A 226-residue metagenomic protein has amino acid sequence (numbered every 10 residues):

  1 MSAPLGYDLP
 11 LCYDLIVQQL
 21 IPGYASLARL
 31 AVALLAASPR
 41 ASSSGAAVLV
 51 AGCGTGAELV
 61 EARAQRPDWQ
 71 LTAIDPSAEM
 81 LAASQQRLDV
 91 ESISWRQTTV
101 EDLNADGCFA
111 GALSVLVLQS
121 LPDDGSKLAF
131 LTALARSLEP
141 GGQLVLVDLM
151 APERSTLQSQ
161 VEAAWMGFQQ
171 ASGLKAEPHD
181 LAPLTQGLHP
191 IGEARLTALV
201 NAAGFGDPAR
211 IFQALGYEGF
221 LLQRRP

Functional and structural regions predicted by a protein language model:
M1-S42: Conserved class I S-adenosyl-L-methionine
A47-A51, T55-D102: Class I SAM-dependent methyltransferase SAM/SAH-binding core
L113: A conserved beta-strand element that flanks and buttresses the S-adenosyl-L-methionine
L116-S120: Short catalytic micro-motifs in class I SAM-dependent methyltransferases
L128-P140: A short glycine-rich, Lys/Arg-flanked "PGG" loop and its adjoining helix->strand segment in the class I
G141-L149: Conserved beta-strand signature within the Rossmann-like core of class I S-adenosyl-L-methionine
L149-A202: C-terminal alpha-helical "lid/dimerization" subdomain adjacent to the S-adenosyl-L-methionine
T197, A203-P226: Core SAM-dependent methyltransferase catalytic element
